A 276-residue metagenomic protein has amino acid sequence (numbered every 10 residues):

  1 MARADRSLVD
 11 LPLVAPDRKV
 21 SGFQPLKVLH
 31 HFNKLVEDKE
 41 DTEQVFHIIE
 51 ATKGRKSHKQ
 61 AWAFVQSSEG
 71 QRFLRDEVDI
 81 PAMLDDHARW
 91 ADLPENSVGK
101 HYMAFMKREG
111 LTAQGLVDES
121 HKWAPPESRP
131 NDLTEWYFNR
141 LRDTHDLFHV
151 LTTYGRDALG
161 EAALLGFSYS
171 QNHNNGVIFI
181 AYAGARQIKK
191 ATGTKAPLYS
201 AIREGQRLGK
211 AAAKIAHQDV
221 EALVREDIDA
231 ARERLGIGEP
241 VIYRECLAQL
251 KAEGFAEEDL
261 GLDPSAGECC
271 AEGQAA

Functional and structural regions predicted by a protein language model:
R3-S57: Leu/Val/Ala/Ile-rich N-terminal alpha-helices, chiefly Sec-type signal peptides and the beginnings
D10-L13, L26-N33, M83-L84, G160 (+2 more regions): Low-complexity, charged, repeat-rich alpha-helical/coil interaction segments
D41-D229: Core of folded catalytic or high-affinity ligand/protein-binding domains in predominantly eukaryotic proteins
G193, P197-A276: C-terminal structured domains
